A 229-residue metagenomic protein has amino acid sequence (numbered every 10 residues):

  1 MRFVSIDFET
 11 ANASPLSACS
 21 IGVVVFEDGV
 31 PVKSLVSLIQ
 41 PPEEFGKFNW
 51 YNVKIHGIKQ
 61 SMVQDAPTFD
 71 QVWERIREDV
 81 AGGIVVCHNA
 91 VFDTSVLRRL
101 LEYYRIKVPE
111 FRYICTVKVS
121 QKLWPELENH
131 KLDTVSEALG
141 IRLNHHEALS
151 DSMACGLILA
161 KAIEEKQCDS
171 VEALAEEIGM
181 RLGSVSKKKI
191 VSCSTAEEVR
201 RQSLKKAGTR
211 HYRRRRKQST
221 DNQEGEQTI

Functional and structural regions predicted by a protein language model:
M1-Y103, K107-E110, E137-H145: Conserved non-catalytic scaffold segment of RNase H-like nuclease domains
T10-N12, K118, A154: Short, glycine/acidic-enriched loop or turn micro-motifs at the edges of active sites
L100-Y103, K122, A138, I158-E165: Active-site catalytic microenvironments for nucleophilic, acid-base chemistry
Y113-K131: Short alpha-helix plus adjacent loop in nuclease-associated cores
P125, L143-L149: Active-site metal-coordination segments of metallo-dependent hydrolases
A148-K161: Acidic, divalent-metal-coordinating active-site segment for phosphoryl/phosphodiester hydrolysis, typified by short
I158-I229: Acidic two-metal-ion nuclease catalytic site recognized across multiple nuclease folds, prominently DnaQ/RNase D-T
